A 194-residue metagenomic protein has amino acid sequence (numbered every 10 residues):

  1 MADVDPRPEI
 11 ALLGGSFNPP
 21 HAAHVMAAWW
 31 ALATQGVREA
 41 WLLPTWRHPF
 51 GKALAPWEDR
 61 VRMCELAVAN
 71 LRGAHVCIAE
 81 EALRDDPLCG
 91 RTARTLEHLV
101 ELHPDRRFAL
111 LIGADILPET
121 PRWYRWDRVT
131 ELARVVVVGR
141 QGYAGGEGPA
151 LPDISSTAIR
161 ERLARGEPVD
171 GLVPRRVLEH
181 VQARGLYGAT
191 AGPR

Functional and structural regions predicted by a protein language model:
M1-R194: Nucleotidyltransferase catalytic core that binds NTPs
